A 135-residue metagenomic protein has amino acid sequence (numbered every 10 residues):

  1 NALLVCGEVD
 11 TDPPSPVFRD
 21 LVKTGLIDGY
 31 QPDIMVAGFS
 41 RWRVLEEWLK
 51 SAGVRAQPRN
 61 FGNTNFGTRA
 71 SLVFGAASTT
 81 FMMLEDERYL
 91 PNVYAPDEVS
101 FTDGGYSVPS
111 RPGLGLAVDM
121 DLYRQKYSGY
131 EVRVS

Functional and structural regions predicted by a protein language model:
N1-P112, A117: Shared catalytic-loop signature of beta/alpha-barrel
L114-S135: Extended hydrophobic packing segments that form well-structured cores
